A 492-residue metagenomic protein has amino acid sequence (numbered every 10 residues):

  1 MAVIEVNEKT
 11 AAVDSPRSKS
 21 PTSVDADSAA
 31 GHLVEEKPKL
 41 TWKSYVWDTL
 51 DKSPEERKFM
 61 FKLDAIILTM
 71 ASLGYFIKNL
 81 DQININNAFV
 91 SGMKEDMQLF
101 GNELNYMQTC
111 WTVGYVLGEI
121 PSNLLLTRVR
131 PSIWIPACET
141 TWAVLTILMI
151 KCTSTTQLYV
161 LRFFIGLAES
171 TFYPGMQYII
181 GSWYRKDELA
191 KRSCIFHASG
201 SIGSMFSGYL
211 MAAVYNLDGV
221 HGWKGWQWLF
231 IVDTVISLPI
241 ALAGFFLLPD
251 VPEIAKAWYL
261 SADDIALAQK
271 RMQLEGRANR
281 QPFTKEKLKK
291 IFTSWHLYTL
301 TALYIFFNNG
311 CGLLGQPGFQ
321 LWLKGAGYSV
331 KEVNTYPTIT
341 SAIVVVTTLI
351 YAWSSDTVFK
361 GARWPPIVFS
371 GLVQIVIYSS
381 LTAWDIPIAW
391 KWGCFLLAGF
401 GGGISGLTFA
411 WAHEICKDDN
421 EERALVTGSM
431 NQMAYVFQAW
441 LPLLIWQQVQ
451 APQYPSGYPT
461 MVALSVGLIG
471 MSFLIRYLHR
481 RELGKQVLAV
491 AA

Functional and structural regions predicted by a protein language model:
A2-I85, E95: Cytosolic juxtamembrane N-terminal segment immediately preceding the first transmembrane helix of multi-pass
V34-A65, L229, L247-P249, A257-G318 (+3 more regions): Flexible cytoplasmic loops linking transmembrane helices in multi-pass membrane transporters
N86-N87, G208, K287-W353, F409 (+1 more regions): Extracytoplasmic gate region of multi-pass secondary transporters
F89-L104, V129, I147-Y159, L167-S170 (+11 more regions): Extracellular/lumenal inter-transmembrane loop segments of multi-pass membrane transporters
V116-T156: Conserved MFS/SLC helix-loop-helix module at the cytosolic interface between two early adjacent transmembrane helices
L117-R130, V346-A362: Helix-to-loop junctions at the C-terminal end of transmembrane segments in multipass secondary transporters
K186-G200, G219-K290, S456, M461-V462 (+1 more regions): Central mid-sequence intracellular linker of multi-pass
G361-T408: C-terminal transmembrane helical hairpin of 12-TM major facilitator-type secondary transporters
